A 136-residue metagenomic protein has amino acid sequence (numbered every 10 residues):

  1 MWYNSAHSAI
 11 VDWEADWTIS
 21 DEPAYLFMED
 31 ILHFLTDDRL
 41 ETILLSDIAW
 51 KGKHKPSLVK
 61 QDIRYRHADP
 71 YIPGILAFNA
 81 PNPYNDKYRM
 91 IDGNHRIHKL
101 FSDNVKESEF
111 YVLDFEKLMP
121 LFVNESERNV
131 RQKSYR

Functional and structural regions predicted by a protein language model:
M1-P23, F27: N-terminal extension/subdomain marker
H7-A9, P23-L26, H54-V59, I91-N94: Short amphipathic alpha-helical surface micro-motifs
S8, D30-L32, R39, F115-E116 (+1 more regions): Short linear sequence elements within intrinsically disordered, low-complexity coil regions
W13-D16, E22, I31, I48 (+3 more regions): Generic structural motif
E29-R89, F101: Short alpha-helix boundary/capping and kink motifs at helix termini
I72-N129: A short, basic-hydrophobic beta/loop patch
V130-R136: A polyampholytic, Gly/Pro-enriched intrinsically disordered region
